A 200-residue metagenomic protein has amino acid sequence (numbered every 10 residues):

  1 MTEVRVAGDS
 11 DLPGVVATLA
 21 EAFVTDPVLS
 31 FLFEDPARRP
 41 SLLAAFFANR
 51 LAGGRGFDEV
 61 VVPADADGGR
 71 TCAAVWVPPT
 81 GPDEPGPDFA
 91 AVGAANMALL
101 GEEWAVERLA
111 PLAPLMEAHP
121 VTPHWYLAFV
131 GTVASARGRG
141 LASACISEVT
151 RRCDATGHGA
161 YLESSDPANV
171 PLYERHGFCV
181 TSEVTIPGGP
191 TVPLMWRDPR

Functional and structural regions predicted by a protein language model:
E3-A17, E21, T25: A short beta-loop-alpha structural element at the N-terminal edge of CoA-dependent acyl/N-acetyltransferase catalytic
A44-V62, P120-Y126: A short helix-loop-beta-strand connector motif used in the catalytic cores of GNAT acetyltransferases and, in some
G56-A74, G131: Conserved beta-hairpin
T71-G131, R137, I186-T191: Conserved acyl-donor/pantetheine-binding loop and adjacent beta-alpha core of acyl/acetyltransferases and related
P123-W125, R152-S165: Conserved GNAT acetyl-CoA-binding A-motif
A128-R137, Y161-V170, P187-G188, D198-P199: Conserved beta-strand-loop-alpha-helix junction that forms the acyl-donor binding cleft
T132, G138-R151, R175: Conserved acetyl-CoA-binding loop-helix of GNAT-fold acetyltransferases
S143, A155-G157, D166-E183, P187-P190: Conserved active-site alpha-helix within GNAT-family acetyltransferase domains
